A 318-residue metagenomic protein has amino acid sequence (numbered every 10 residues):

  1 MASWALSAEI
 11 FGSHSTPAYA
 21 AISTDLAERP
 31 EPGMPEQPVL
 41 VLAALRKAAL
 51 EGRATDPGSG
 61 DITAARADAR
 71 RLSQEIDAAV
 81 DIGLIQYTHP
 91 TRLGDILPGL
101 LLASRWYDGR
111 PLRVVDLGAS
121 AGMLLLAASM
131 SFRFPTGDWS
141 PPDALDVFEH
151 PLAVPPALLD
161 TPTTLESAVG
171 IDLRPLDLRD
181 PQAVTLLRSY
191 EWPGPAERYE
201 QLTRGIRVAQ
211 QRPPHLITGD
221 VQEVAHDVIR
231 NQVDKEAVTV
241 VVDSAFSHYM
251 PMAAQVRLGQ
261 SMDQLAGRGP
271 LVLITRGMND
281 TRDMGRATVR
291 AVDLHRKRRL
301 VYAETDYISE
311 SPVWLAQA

Functional and structural regions predicted by a protein language model:
M1-Q86, P90-I96, R105, L112: A short N-terminal interaction module
A27-E36, A48-D56, R70-R71, Y87 (+3 more regions): Class I S-adenosyl-L-methionine-dependent methyltransferase module
V41, A253-L258: Residues at alpha-helix caps and immediate loop-helix transition turns in enzyme cores, especially N- and C-cap
I85-I96, P195-R198, I217-A225, A254: Phosphate/oxyanion-binding active-site loops and adjacent basic polyanion-contact surfaces
T91-R92, L117, I217-D220, V242-S244 (+1 more regions): Short His-Asn-centered micro-motif
A121-L126, Y249-P251, R282-M284: Short catalytic/ligand-binding loop motif for oxyanion handling, primarily in non-cytosolic enzymes, centered on
L178-P181, S189-Q201, P214-V221, R230-V233 (+2 more regions): Domain-level detector for long C-terminal conserved domains
T239-M252: A short SAM/SAH-binding and catalytic strip from SAM-dependent methyltransferases
